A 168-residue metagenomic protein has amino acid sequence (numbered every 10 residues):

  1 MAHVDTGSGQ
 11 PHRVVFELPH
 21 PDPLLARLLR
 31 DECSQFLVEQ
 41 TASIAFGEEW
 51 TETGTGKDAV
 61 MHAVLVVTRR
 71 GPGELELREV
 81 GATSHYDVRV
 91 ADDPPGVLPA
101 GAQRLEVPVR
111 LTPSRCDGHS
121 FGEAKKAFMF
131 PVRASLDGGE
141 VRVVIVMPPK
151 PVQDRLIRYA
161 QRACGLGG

Functional and structural regions predicted by a protein language model:
M1-G168: Non-catalytic macromolecular-recognition regions in eukaryotic signaling proteins
